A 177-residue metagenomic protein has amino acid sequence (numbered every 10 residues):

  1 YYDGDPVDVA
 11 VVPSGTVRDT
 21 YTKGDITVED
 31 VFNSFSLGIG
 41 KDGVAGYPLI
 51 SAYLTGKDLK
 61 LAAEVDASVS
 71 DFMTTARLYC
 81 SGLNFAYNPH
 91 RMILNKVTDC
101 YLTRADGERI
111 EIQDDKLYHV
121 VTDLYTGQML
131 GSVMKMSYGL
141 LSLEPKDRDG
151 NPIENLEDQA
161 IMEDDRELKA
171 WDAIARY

Functional and structural regions predicted by a protein language model:
Y1-Y177: Catalytic centers of hydrolytic enzymes
